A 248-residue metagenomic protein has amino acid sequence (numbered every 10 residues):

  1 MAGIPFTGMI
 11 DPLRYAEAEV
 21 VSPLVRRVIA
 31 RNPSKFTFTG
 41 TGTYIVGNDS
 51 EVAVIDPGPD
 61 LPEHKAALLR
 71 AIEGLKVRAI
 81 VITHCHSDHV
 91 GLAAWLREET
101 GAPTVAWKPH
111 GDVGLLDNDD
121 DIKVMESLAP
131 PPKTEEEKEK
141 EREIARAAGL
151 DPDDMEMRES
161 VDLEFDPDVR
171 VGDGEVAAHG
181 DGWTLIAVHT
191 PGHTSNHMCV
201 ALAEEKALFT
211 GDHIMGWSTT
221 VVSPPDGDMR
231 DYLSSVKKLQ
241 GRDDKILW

Functional and structural regions predicted by a protein language model:
M1-E19, E126, P130-D154, K237-I246: Accessory terminal helices/loops
M1-Y44, M155-E159, L163-D166: Contiguous N-terminal and early-domain "leader" segments and peripheral loops that mark the onset or edge of a domain
I4-P5, I29-K35, P57-D60, I80-I82 (+2 more regions): Short, flexible loop segments at the rims of nucleotide/cofactor-binding pockets, characterized by
A18-L75, C199-H213: Conserved beta-strand hairpin/beta-sheet module of binuclear metal-dependent hydrolase folds, prominently
R31-P33, H110, G174, H193: Short, solvent-exposed coil/turn elements at secondary-structure transition points
N32, H64, L92, L116 (+2 more regions): Short, function-defining helix-loop hinge/capping sites that tune catalysis or transport
T39, P59-W183, K206: Active-site HxH/HxHxD metal-binding segment of metal-dependent hydrolases
V52-V54, P59-L61, R158-V169, V176-A177 (+1 more regions): Metallo-beta-lactamase
